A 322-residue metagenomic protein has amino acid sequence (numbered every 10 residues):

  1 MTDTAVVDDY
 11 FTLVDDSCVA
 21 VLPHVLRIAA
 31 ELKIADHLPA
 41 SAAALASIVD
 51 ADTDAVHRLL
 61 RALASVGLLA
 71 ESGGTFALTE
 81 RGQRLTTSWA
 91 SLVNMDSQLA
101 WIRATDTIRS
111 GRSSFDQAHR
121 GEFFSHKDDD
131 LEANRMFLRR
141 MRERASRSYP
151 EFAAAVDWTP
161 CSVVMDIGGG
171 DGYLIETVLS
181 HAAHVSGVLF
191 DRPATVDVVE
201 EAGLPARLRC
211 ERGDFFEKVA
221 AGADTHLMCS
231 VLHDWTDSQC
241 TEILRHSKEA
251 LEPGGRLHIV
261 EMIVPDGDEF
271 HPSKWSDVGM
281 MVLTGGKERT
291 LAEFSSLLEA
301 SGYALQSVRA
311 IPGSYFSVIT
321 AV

Functional and structural regions predicted by a protein language model:
M1-S65, A70-E71, W158-T159, V163-V322: Alpha-helical subdomain
Y10-A29, K33-H37, I48, D54-S162: Conserved Class I S-adenosyl-L-methionine-dependent methyltransferase catalytic core
